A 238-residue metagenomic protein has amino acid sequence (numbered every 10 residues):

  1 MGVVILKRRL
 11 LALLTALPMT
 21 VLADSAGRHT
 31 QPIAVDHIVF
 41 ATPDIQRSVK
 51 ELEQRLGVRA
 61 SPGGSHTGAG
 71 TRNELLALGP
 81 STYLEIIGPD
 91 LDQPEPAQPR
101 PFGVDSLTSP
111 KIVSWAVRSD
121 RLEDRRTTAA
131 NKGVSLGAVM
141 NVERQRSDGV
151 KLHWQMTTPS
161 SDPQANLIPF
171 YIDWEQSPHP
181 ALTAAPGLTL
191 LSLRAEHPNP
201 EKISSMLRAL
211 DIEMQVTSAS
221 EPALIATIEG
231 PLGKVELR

Functional and structural regions predicted by a protein language model:
L6-A12: N-terminal export leaders
T15-A23: Hydrophobic h-region of N-terminal signal peptides that target proteins for export in Gram-negative bacteria
D24-I45, T108-S119, F170-P200: N-terminal beta-strand motif that seeds the catalytic metal site of vicinal oxygen chelate
I45-P101: Glycine/small-residue-rich interface belts in oligomeric ring/scaffold proteins and their assembly partners
I45-R59, T128-N131, N199-L210: Amphipathic alpha-helical segments
L75-A77, L84-G88, D105-S106, V117 (+2 more regions): Vicinal oxygen chelate
Q93-A116: Interdomain hinge/linker segments and adjacent boundary elements that couple functional modules
